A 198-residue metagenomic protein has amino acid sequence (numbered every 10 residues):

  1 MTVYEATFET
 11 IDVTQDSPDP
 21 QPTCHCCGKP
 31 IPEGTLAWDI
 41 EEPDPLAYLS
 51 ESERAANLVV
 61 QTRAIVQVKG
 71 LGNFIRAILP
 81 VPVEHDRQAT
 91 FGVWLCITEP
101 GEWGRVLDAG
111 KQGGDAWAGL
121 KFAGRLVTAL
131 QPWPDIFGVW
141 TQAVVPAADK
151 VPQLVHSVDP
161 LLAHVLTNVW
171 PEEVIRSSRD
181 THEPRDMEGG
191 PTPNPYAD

Functional and structural regions predicted by a protein language model:
T2-E84: Basic, glycine-/proline-tolerant helical and adjacent loop/strand elements that line or dock onto nucleic-acid
P43, T98-E99, W170-P171: Helix N-terminus capping/helix-initiation residues
E51-L126: Extended interfacial segments that mediate partner engagement and assembly in macromolecular machines
D108-D198: C-terminal, charged low-complexity interaction regions
